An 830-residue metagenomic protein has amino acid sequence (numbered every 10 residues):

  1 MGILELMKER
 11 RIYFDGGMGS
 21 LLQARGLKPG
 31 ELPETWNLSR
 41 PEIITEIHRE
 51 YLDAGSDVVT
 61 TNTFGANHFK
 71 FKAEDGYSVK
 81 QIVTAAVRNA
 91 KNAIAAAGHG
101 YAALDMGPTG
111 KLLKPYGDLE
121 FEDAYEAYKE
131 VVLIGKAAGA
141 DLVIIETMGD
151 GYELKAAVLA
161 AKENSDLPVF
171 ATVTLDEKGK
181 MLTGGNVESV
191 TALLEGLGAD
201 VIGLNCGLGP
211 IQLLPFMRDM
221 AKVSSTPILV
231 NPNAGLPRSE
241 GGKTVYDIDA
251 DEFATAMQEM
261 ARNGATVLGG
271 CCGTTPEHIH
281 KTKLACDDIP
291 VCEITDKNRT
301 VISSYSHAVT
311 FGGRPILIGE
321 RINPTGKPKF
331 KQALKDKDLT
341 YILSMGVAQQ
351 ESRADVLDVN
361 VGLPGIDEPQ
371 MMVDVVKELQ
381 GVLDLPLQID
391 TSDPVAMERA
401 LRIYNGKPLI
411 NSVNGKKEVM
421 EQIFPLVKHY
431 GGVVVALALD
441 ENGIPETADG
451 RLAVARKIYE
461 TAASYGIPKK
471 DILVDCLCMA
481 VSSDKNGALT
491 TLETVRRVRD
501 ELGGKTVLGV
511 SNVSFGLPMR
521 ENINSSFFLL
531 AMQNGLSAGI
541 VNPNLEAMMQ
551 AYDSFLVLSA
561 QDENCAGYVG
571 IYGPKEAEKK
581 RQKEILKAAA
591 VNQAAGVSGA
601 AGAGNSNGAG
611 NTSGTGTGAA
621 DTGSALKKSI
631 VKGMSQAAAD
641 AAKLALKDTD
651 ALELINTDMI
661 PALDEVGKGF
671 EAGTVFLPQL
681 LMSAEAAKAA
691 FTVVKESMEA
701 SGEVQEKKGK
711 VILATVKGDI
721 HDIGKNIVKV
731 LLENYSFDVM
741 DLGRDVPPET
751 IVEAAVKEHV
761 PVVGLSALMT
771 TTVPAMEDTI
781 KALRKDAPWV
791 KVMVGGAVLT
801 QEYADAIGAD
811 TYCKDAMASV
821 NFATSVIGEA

Functional and structural regions predicted by a protein language model:
M1-A830: Domain-level signal for soluble alpha/beta catalytic cores
